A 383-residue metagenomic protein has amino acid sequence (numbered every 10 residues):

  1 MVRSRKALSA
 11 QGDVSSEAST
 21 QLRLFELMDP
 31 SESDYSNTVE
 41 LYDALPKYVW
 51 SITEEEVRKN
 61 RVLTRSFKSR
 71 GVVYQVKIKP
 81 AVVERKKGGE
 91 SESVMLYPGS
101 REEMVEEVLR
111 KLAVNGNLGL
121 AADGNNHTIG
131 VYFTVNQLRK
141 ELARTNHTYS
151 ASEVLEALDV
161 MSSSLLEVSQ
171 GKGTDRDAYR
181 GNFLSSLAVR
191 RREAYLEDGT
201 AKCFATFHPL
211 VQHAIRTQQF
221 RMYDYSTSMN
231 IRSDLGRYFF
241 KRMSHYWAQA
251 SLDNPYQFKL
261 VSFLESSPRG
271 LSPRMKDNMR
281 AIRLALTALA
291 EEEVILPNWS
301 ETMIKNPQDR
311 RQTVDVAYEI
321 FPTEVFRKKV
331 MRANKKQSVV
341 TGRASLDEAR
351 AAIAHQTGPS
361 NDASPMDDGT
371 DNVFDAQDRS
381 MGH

Functional and structural regions predicted by a protein language model:
M1-H383: Charged, alpha-helix-forming regions
